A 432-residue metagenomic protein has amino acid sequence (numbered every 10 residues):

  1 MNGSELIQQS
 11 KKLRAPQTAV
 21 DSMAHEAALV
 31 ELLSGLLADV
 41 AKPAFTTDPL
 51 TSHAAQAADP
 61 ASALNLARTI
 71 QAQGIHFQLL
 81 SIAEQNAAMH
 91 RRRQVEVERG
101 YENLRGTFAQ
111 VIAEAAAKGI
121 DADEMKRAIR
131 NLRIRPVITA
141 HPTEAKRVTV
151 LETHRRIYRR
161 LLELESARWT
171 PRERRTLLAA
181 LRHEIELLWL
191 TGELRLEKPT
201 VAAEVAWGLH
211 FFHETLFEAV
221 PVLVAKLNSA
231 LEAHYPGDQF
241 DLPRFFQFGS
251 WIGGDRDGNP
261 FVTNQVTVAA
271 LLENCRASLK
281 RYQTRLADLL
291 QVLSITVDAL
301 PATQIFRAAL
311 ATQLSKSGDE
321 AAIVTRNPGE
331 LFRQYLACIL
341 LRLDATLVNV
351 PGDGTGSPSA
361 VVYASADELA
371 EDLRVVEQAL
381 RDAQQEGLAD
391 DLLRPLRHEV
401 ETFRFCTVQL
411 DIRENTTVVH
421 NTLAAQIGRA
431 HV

Functional and structural regions predicted by a protein language model:
M1-R429: Often metal-dependent polyanion-binding catalytic scaffolds in large enzymes
